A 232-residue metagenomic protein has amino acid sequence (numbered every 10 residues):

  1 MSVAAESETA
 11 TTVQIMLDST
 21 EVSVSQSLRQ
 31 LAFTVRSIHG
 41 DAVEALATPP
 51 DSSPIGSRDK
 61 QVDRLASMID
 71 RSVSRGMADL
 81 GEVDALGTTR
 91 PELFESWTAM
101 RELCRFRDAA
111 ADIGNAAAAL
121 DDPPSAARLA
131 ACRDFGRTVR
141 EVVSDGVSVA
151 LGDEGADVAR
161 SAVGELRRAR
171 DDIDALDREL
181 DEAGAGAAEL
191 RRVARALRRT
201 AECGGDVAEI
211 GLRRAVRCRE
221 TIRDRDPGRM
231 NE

Functional and structural regions predicted by a protein language model:
M1-E232: Cytosolic, long alpha-helical scaffolding segments
